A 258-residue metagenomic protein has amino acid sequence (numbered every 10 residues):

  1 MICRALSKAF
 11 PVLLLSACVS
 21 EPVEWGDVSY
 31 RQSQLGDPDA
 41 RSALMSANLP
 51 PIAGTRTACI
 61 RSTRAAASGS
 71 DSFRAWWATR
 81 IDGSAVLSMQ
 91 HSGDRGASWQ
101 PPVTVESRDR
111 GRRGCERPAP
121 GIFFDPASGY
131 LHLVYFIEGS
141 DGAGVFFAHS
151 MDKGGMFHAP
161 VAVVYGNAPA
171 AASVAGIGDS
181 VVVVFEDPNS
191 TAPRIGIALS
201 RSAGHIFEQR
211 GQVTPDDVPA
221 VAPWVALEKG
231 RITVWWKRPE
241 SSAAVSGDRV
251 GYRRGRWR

Functional and structural regions predicted by a protein language model:
M1-S16: Sec-dependent bacterial lipoprotein signal peptides
V19-R258: Extracellular, repeat-based ectodomains that mediate carbohydrate processing or recognition
